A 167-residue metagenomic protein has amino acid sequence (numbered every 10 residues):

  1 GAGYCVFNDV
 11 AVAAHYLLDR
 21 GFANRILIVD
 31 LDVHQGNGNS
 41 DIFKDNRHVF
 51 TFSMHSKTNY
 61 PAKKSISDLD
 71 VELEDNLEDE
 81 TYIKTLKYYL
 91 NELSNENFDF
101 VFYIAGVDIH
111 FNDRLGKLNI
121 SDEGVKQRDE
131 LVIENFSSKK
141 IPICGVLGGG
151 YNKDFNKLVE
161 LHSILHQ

Functional and structural regions predicted by a protein language model:
G1-Q167: A general "terminal functional-core" signal
